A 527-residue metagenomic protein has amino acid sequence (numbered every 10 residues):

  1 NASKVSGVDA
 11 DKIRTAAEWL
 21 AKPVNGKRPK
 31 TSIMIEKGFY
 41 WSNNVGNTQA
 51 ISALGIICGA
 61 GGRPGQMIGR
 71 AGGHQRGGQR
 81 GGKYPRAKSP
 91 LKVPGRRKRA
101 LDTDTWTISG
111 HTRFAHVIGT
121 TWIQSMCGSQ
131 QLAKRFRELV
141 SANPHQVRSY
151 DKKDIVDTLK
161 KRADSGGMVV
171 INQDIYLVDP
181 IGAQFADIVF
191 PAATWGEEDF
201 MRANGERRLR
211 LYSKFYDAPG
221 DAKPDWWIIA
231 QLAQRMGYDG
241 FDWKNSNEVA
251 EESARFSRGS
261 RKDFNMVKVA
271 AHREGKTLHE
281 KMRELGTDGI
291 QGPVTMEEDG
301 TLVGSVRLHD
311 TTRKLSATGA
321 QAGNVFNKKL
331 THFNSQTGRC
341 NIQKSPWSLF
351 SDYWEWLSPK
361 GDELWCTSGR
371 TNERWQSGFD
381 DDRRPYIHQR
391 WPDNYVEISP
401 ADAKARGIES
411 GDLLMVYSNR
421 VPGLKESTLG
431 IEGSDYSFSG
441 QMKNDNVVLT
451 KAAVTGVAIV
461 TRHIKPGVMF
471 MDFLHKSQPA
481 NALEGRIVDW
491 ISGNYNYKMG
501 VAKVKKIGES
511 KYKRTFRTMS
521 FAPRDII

Functional and structural regions predicted by a protein language model:
N1-G26: Long, well-ordered, tryptophan-enriched scaffold segments
K27-S32, G62-G69, G240-N247: Flexible, glycine/charged-enriched surface loops at secondary-structure junctions
E36: Aromatic-residue-lined binding/catalytic grooves and analogous aromatic/hydrophobic interfacial grooves in multimeric
A50-F200, E280-Y417: Extended redox/cofactor-interaction regions of prokaryotic respiratory oxidoreductases
K153-V156, G167-L177, F215-Q234: Phosphate/diphosphate-binding loops
G196-A218, I228-A233, V460: Glycine/threonine-rich phosphate-binding loop and adjacent beta-strand/alpha-helix elements that clamp
D225-L278, S377, D381-I527: Long, contiguous, secondary-structure-rich segments that constitute the structural scaffold of globular domains
